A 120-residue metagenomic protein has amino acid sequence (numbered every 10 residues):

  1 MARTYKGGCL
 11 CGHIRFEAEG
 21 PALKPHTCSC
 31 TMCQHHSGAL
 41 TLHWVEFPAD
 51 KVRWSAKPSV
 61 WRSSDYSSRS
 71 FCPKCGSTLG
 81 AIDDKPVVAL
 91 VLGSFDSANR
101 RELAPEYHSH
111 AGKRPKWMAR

Functional and structural regions predicted by a protein language model:
M1-G8, H13-R120: A short Gly-Trp-Pro
